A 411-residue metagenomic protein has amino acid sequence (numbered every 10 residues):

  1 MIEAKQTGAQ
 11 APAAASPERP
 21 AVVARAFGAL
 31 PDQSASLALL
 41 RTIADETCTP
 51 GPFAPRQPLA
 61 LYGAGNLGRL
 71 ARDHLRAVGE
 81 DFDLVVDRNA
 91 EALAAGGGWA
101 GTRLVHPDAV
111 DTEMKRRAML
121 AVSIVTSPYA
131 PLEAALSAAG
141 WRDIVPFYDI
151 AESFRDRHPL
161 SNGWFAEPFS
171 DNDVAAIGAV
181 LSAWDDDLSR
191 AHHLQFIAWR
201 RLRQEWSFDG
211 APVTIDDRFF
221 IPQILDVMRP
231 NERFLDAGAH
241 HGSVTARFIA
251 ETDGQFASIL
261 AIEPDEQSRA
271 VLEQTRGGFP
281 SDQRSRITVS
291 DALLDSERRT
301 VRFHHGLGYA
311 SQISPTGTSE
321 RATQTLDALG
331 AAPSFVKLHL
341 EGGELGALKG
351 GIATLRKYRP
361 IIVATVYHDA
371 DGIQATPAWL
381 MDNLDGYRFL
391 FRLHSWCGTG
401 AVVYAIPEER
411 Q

Functional and structural regions predicted by a protein language model:
I2-Y62, G68-F82, R88-Q411: Phosphate/nucleotide-binding beta-alpha loop and adjacent structural elements of enzyme active sites
